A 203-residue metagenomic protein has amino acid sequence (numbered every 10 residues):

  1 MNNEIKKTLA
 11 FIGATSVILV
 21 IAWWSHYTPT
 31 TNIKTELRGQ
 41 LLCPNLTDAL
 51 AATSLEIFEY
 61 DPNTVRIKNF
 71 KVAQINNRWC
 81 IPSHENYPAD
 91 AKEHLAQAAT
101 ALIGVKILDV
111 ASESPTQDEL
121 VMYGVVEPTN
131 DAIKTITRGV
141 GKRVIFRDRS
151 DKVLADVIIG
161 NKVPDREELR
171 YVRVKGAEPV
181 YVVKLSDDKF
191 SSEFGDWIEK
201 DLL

Functional and structural regions predicted by a protein language model:
M1-L203: Soluble, acidic/polar mature domains that operate outside membranes
